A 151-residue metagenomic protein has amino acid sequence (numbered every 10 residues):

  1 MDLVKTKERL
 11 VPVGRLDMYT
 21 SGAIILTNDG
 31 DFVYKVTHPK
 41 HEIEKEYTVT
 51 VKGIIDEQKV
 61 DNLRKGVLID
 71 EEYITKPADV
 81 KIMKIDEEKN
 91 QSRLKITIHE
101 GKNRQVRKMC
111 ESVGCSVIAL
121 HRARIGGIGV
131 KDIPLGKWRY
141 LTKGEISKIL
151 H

Functional and structural regions predicted by a protein language model:
M1-H151: Basic, flexible Lys/Arg- and Gly-enriched helix-loop patches that mediate nucleic-acid binding at interfaces with rRNA
